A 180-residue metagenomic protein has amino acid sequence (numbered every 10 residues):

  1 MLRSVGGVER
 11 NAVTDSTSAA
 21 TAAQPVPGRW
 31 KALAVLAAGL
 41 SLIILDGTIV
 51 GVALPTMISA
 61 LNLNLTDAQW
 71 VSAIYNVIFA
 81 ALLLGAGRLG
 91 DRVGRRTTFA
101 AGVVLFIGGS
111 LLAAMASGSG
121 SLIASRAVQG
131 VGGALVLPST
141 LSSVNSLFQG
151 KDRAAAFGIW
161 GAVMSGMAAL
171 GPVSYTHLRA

Functional and structural regions predicted by a protein language model:
M1-T21: Short, intrinsically disordered terminal tails adjacent to the first/last structured region
T14-R179: Transmembrane-helix bundle of Major Facilitator Superfamily
